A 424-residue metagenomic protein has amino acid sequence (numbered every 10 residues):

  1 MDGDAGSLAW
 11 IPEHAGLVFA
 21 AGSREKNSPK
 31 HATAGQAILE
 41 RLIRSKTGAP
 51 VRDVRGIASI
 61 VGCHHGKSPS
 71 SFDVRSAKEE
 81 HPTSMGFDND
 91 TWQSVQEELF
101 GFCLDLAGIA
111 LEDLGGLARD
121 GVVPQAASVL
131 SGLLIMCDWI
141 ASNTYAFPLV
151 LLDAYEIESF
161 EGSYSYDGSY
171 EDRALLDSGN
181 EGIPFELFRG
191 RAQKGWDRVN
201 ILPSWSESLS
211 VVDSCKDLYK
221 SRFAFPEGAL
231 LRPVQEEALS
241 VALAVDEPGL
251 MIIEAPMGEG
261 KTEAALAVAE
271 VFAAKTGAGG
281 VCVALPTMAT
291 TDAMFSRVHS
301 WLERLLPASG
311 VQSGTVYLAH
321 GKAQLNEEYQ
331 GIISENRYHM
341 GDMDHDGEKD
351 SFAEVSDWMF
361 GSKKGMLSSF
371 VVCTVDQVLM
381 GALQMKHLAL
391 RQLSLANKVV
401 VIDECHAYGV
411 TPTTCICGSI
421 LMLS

Functional and structural regions predicted by a protein language model:
M1-D213: Accessory nucleic-acid engagement/destabilization modules that flank
S214-E254: Conserved pre-motif I regulatory segment
D246-I253, A278-G280, L367-S369: Pre-Walker A (Motif I) flank of P-loop NTPase domains
E247-A269, E404, Y408: Walker A/P-loop
T262-G279, R297, S419-M422: Walker A/P-loop NTP-binding motif
G279-E303, Y317-E327: Conserved Walker A/P-loop ATP-binding site and its immediately adjacent core in helicase/helicase-like ATPase domains
P307-Q384: Inter-Walker segment of RecA-like/P-loop motor cores
L388-I416, I420-M422: SF2 helicase catalytic motif II
